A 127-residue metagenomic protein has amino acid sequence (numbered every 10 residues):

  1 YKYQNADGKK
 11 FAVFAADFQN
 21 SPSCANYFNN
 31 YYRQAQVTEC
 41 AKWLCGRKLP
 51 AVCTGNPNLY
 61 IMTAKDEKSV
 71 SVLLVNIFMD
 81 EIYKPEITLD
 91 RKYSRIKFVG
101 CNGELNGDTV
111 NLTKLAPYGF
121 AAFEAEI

Functional and structural regions predicted by a protein language model:
Y1-A15, Q19-S21, T54-R91: Carbohydrate-binding surface patches
S23-N26, Y83-K84, G107-T109: A short, polar/proline- and glycine-enriched secondary-structure boundary/capping micro-motif
F28-S71: Glycan-recognition and catalytic regions of carbohydrate-active enzymes
K65, E104-N106: Generic beta-strand structural signal
V72, I96, Y118: Hydrophobic, well-ordered secondary-structure elements that form the walls of internal hydrophobic environments
P85, G103, A121-A125: Small side chains
I87-N102: Solvent-exposed beta-hairpin/edge-strand motifs
D108-I127: C-terminal beta-strand-rich structural cap/linker in extracellular carbohydrate-active enzymes
